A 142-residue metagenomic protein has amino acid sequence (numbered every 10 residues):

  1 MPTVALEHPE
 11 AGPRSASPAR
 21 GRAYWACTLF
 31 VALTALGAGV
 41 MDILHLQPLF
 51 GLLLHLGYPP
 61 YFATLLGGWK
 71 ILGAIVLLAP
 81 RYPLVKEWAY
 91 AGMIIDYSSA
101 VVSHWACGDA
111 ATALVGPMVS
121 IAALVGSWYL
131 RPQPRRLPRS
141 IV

Functional and structural regions predicted by a protein language model:
P2-V142: Membrane-interface extramembranous regions
